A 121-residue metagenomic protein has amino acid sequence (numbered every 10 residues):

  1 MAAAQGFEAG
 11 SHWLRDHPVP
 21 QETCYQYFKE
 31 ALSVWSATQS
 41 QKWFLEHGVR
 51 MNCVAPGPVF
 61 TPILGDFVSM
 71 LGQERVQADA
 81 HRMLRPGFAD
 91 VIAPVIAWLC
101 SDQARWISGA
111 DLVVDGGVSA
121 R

Functional and structural regions predicted by a protein language model:
M1-E46, P58-V59: Catalytic loop of short-chain dehydrogenase/reductase
A4-D16, V68-R82: A short C-terminal helix-loop "cap" of Rossmann-like NAD(P)-dependent dehydrogenase/epimerase domains
H17, Q21-Q26, E30-S33, C53 (+3 more regions): C-terminal helical subdomain
Q39, W43, L71, Q103: Active-site catalytic pocket residues across diverse enzymes, especially alpha/beta-hydrolases
L45, R50, I107-G109: Short, small/polar-rich loop/turn modules that mediate ligand/substrate recognition or access, typified
P56-D66: Short, flexible catalytic-loop segment of classical short-chain dehydrogenase/reductase
